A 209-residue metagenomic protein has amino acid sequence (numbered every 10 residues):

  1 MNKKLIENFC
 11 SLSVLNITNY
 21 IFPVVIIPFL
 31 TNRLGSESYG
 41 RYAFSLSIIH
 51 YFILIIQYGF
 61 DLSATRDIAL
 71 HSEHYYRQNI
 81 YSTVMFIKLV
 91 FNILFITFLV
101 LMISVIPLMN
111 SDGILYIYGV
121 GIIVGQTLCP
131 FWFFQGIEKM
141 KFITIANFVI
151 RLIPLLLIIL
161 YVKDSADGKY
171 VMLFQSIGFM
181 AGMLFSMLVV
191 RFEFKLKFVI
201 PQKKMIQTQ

Functional and structural regions predicted by a protein language model:
M1-L5, K141, G168-Q175, L184-Q209: Interhelical loop/hinge segments that connect adjacent transmembrane helices in multipass membrane
K4-D61, V100, L155: Signature of the first transmembrane helix
N16, Y20, S47-H50, N92 (+3 more regions): Residue-level recognition of pore/gate-forming positions within transmembrane alpha-helices of multi-pass
L34-S45, H71-T83, I93-V124, D164-M172: Membrane-interface helix-capping segments at transmembrane helix termini in multi-pass transporters
Q57-S72: Helix-loop junctions and terminal segments of transmembrane helices in multi-pass membrane transport/translocation
G113, I117-V120, I145-F192: Hydrophobic alpha-helical transmembrane segments
I123-I145: Membrane-interface junctions at transmembrane-helix termini in multi-pass inner-membrane proteins
